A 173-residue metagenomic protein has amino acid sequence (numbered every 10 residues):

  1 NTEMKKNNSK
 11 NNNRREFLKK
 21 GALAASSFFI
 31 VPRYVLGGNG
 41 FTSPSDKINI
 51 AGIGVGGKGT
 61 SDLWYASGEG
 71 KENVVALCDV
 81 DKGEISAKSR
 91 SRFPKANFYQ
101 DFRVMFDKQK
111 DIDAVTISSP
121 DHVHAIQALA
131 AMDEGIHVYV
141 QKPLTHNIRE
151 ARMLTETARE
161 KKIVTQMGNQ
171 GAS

Functional and structural regions predicted by a protein language model:
N1-E3: Short, Lys/Arg-enriched N-terminal segments with co-localized hydrophobic residues within the first ~10-30 amino acids
K6-A25: N-terminal secretory signal peptides and thylakoid transit peptides that target proteins across membranes
G21-F93, G171: N-terminal Rossmann-like dinucleotide-binding module
S26, H137-Y139, T145-S173: A contiguous active-site-proximal alpha/beta segment in oxidoreductase catalytic domains
D46-I48, K71-N73, P94-A96, D111-V115 (+2 more regions): Loop/turn elements at helix/coil->beta-strand transitions in domains of secreted/extracellular proteins
N49-I53, V74-D79, T116-I117, Y139-V140 (+2 more regions): Structural recognition of the beta-strand scaffold that forms the well-ordered cores of secreted hydrolase catalytic
R90-S91, A131, A158: A generic structural signal for well-ordered alpha-helical segments
A96-M153: Beta-loop-alpha module in the N-terminal Rossmann-like domain of NAD(P)-dependent dehydrogenases, especially those
